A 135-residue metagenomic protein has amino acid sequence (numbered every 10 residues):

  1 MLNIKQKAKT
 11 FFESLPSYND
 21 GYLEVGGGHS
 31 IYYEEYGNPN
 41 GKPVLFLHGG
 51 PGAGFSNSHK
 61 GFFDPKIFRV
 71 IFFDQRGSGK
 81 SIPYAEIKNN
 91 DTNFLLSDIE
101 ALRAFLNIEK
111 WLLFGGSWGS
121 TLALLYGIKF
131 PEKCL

Functional and structural regions predicted by a protein language model:
A8-S30: N-terminal cap/lid segment of alpha/beta-hydrolase-fold proteins
V25-P83: Conserved HGGG/HGGXW glycine-rich cap/lid loop of the alpha/beta-hydrolase fold
E34, A85-K88, A101-A104: Catalytic cores of nucleotide-enabled group-transfer and carboxylate-activating enzymes in metabolic and assembly-line
P83-L95: Catalytic nucleophile-loop/oxyanion-hole region of alpha/beta-hydrolase and closely related hydrolase-like folds
N93-W111: Conserved acidic catalytic loop of the alpha/beta-hydrolase fold
E109-L135: Conserved hydrolase catalytic core segment
